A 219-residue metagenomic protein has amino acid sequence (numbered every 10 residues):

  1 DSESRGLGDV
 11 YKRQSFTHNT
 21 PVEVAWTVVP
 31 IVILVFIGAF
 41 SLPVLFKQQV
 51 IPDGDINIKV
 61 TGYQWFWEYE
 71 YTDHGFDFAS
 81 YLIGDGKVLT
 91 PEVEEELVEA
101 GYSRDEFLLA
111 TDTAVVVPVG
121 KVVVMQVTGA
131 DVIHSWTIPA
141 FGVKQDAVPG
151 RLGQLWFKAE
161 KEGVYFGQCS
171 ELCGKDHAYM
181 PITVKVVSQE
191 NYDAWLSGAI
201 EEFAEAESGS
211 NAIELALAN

Functional and structural regions predicted by a protein language model:
R5-N219: Non-transmembrane, membrane-proximal soluble domains of secreted or membrane proteins
